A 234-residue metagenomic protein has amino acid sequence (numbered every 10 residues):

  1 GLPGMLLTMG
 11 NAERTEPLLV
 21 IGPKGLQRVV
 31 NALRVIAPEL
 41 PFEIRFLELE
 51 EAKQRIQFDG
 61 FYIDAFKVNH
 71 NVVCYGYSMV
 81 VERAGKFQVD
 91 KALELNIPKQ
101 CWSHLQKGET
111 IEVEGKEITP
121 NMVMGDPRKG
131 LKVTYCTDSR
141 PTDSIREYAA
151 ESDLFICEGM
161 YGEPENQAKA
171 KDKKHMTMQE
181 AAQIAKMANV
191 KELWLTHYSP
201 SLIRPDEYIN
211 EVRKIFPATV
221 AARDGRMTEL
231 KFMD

Functional and structural regions predicted by a protein language model:
G1, R28-V29, S144, R204: Phosphate- and divalent-cation-binding pockets in alpha/beta enzyme and binding domains that engage nucleotide-derived
G1-A12: Di-metal (Zn2+ and/or Mg2+/Mn2+) metal-binding site signature of metallo-dependent hydrolases with the MBL/beta-CASP
E16-K24, I156, W194-L195: Short internal beta-strands
G25, R140, M160, S199 (+1 more regions): Catalytic metal-binding/acid-base residues of hydrolase active sites
V29-V35: Active-site-proximal loop->helix
I36-L49, A218: A glycine-rich helix N-cap at a beta->alpha junction
A52-L195, R204-E211, I215, K231-D234: Metal-dependent phosphodiesterase/nuclease catalytic metal-binding core
P217-M227: Conserved phosphate-binding/catalytic loops in two-lobed NTP-binding clefts
